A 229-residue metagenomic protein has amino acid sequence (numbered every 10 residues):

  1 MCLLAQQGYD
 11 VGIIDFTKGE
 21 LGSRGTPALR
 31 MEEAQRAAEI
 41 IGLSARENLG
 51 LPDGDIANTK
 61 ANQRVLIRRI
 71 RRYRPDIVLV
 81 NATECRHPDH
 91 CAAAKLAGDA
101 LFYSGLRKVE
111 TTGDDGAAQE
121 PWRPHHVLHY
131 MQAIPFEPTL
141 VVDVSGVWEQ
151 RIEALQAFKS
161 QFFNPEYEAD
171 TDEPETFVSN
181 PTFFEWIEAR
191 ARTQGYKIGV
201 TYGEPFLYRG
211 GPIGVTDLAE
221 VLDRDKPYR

Functional and structural regions predicted by a protein language model:
M1-Y73, L207: Active-site rim/loop-helix segments in enzyme catalytic domains that contact anionic ligands
N58-R229: Metal-dependent de-N-acetylase/amidase catalytic core
